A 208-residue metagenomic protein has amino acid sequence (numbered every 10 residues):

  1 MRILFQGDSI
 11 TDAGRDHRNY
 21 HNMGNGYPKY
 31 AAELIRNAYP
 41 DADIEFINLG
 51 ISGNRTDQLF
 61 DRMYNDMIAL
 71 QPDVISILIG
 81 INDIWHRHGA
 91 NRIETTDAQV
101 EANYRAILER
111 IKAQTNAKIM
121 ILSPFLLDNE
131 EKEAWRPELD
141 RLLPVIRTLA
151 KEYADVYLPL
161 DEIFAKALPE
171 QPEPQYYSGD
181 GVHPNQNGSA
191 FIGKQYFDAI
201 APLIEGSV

Functional and structural regions predicted by a protein language model:
M1-S52, M63-Q71: Serine-esterase "nucleophile elbow" of acetyl-processing enzymes
Y30-E45, Q58-V208: Alpha-helical cap/lid subdomain in secreted, periplasmic, or secretory-pathway luminal O-acyl-processing enzymes
